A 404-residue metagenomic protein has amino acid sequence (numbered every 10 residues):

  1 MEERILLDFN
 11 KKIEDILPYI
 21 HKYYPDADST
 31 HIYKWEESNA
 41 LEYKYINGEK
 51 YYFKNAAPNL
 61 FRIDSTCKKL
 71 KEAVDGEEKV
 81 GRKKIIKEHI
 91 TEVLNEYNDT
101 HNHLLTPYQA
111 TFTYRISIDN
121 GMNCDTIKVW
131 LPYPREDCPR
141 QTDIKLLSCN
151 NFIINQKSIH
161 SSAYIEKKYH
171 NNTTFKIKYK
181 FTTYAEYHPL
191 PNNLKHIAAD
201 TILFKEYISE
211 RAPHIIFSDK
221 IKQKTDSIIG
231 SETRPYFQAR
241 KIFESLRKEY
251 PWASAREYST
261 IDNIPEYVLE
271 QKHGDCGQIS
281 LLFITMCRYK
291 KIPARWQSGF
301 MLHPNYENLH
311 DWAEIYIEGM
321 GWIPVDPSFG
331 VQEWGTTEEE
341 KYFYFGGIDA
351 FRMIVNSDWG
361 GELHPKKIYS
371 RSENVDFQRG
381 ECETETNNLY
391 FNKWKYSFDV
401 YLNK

Functional and structural regions predicted by a protein language model:
E2-Y187: Intrinsically disordered, low-complexity N-terminal segments that are enriched in acidic
P25, D226-G230, E244-W252, R288 (+2 more regions): Sec-exported extracytoplasmic/periplasmic mature domains
V129, I242, A313: Terminal peptide-recognition signature
K157-Y164, Y169-E270: Acidic low-complexity segments
P235-I242, Q271-C287: Active-site nucleophilic cysteine motif
E244-K248, S280-L281, R288-Y289, D311 (+5 more regions): Well-ordered beta-sheet/strand-loop patches within structured domains
Q278-K367: Hydrophobic/aromatic-rich core segments of domains that either
I348-K404: Low-complexity, Gly/Ser/Thr/Pro-rich intrinsically disordered linker/tail segments
